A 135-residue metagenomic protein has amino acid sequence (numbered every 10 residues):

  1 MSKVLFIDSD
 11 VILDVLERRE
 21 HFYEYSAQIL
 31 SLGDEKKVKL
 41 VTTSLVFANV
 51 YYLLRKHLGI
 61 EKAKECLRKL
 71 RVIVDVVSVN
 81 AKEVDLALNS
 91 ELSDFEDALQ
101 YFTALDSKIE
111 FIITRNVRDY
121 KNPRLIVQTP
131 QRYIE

Functional and structural regions predicted by a protein language model:
M1-V41, R55-K62, Q131, E135: Short, well-structured N-terminal submotif of metal-dependent ribonuclease cores
S2-V4, Q28, F102-E135: Acidic, PIN/NYN-like endoribonuclease modules and their adjacent C-terminal/linker elements
I7, V41-T42, S78, T114: Short beta-strand scaffold positions
D10-V11, L45, K82, R118: Alpha-helix/helix-capping structural signal
L16, E91, R124: Short, flexible helix/strand-to-coil boundary loops that buttress conserved ligand/catalytic motifs in alpha/beta
K39, E61-V84, Y120-E135: Short acidic, glycine/proline-enriched helix-loop-strand junctions
V74-V117: Active-site neighborhoods of divalent-metal-dependent phosphate/nucleic-acid chemistry enzymes
